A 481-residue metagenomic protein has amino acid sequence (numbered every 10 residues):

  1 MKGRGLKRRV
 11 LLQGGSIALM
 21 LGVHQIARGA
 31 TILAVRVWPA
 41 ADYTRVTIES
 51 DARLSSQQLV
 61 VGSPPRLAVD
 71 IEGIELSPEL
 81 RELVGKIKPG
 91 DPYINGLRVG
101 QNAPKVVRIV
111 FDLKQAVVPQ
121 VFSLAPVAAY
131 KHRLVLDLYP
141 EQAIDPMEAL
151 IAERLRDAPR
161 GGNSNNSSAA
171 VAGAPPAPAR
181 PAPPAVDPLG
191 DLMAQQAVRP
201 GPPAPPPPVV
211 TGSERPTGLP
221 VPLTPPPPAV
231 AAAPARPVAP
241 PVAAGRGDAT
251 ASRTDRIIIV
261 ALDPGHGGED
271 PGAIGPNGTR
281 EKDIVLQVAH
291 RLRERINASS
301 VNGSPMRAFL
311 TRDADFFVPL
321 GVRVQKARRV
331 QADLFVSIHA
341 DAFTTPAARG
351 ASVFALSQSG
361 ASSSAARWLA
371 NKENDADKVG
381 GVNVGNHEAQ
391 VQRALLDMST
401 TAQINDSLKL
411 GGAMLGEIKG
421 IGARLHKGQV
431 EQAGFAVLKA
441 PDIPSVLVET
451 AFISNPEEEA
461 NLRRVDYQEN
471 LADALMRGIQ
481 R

Functional and structural regions predicted by a protein language model:
K2-R253, I258: Signal-peptide-cleaved, periplasmic/extracellular N-terminal interaction regions immediately downstream of the signal
R45-E49, R66-E72, G96-G100, R108-D112 (+11 more regions): Soluble periplasmic/extracytoplasmic beta-strand elements of cell-envelope proteins
S56, T344, L395-R481: Active-site-adjacent mobile loop/cap segments within catalytic or ligand-binding domains
I74-L76, G265-E269, F343, A451-N455: Short connector loops/turns at beta-strand edges and beta->alpha or beta->beta junctions
E75, V117, Q142, I296 (+6 more regions): Conserved NTP-handling cores and scaffolds of large molecular machines
R81, P271-G278, P456-L462: Short acidic, glycine/proline-rich loop/turn micro-motifs
G190-P200, V210-A389, T400-L410, D473: Catalytic-core regions of hydrolytic enzymes
